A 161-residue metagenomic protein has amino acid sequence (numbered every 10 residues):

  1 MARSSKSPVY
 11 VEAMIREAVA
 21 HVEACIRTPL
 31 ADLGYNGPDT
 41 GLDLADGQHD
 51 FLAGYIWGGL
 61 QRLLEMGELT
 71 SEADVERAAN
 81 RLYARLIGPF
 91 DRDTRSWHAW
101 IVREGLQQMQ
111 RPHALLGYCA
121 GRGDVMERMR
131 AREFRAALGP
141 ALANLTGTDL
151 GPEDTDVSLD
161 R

Functional and structural regions predicted by a protein language model:
M1-R92, G105: N-terminal low-complexity, intrinsically disordered segments
R95-R161: Low-complexity intrinsically disordered segments
